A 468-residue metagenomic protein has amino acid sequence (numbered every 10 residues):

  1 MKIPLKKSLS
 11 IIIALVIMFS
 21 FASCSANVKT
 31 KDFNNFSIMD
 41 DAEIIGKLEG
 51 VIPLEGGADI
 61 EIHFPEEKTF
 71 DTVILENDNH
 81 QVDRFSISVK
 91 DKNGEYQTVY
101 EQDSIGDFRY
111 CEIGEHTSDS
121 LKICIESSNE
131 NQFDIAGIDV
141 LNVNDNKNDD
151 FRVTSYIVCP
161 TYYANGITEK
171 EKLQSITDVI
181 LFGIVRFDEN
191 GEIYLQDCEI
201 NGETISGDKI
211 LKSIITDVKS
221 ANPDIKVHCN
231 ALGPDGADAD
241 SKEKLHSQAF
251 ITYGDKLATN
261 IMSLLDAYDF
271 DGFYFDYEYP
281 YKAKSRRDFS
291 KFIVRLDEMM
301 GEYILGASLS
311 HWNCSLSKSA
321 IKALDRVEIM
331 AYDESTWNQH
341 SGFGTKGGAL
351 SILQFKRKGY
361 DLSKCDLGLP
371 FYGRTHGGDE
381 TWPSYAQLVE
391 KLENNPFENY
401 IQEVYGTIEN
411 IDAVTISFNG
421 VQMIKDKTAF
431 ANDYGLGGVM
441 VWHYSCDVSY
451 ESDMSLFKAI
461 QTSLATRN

Functional and structural regions predicted by a protein language model:
F19-D32: Sec-dependent signal peptide cleavage junction
N27-V28, L48-G94, Y100, S104-K147: Aromatic, loop-rich ligand-recognition surfaces of beta-strand-rich domains
N144-N260, G342: Glycan-recognition patch characteristic of GH18 chitinases/ENGases and related GlcNAc/peptidoglycan-binding proteins
S155, P160, E189-K209, E278-N395: Substrate-binding surface in catalytic domains of secreted glycosidases
V179, F275, V327, L367 (+2 more regions): Conserved, mostly hydrophobic/aromatic
A249-F273, R295, M299, W312 (+1 more regions): An active-site-proximal structural segment forming one wall of the substrate-binding cleft that immediately precedes
A258-R286, M330-D333, M440: Active-site groove signature of glycoside hydrolases
K364-F430, Y450, L456-N468: Glycan-binding loop/region signatures in secreted carbohydrate-active enzymes
